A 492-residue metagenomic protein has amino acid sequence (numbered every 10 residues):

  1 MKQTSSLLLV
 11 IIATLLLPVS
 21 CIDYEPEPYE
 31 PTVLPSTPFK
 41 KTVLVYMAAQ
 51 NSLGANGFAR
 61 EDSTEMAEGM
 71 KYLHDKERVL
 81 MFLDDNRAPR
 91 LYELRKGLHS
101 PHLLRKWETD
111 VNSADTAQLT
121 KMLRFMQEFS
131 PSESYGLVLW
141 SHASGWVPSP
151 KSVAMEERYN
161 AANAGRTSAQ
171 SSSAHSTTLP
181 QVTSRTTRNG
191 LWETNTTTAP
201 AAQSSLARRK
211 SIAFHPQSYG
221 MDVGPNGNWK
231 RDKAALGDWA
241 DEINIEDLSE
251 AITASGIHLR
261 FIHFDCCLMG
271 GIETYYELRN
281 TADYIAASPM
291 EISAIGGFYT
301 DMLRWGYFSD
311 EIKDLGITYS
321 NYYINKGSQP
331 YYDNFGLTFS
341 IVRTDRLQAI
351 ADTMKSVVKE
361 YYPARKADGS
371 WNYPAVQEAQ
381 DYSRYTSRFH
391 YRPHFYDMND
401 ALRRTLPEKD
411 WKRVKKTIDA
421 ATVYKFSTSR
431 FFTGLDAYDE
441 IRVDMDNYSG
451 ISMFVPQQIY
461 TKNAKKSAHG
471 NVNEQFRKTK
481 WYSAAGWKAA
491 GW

Functional and structural regions predicted by a protein language model:
M1-L8: Bacterial N-terminal signal peptides that target proteins for export
L17-S20: C-terminal motif of bacterial Sec signal peptides marking the signal peptidase cleavage site
I22-E133, A154, Y159-G165: N-terminal extension/subdomain marker
P35-F39, Y72-D75, F129-S132, W146 (+4 more regions): Extracellular/periplasmic catalytic domains that process cell-envelope and extracellular macromolecules
T42-M47, R78-L83, G136-L139, R260-F264 (+2 more regions): Structural recognition of the beta-strand scaffold that forms the well-ordered cores of secreted hydrolase catalytic
A49-L53, D85-P89, V111, S141-V147 (+3 more regions): Solvent-exposed loop/turn segments at secondary-structure junctions within structured extracellular/periplasmic domains
N56, L91-Y92, V147-V153, T274-Y275 (+1 more regions): Short, solvent-exposed loop/turn and secondary-structure capping segments
S171-W492: Terminal, contiguous helix-loop blocks that mediate binding/assembly
